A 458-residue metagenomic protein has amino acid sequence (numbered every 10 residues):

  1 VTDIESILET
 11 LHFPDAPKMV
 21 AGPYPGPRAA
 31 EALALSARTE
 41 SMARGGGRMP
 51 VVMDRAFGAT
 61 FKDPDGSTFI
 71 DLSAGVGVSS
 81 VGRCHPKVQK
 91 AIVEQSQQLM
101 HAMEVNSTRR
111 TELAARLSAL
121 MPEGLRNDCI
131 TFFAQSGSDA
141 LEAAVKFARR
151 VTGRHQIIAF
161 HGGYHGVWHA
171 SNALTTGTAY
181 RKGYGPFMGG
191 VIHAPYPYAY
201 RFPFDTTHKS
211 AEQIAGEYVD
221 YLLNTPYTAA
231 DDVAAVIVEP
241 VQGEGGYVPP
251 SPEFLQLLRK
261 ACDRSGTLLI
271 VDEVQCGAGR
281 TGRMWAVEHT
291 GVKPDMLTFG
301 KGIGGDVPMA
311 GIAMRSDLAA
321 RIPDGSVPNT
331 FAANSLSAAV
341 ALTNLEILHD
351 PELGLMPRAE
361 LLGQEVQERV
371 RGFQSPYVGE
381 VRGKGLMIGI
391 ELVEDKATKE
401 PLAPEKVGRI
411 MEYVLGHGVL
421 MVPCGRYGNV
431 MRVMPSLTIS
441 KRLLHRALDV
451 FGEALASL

Functional and structural regions predicted by a protein language model:
T2-L458: Conserved N-terminal phosphate-binding loop of PLP-dependent enzymes in the Aspartate aminotransferase
